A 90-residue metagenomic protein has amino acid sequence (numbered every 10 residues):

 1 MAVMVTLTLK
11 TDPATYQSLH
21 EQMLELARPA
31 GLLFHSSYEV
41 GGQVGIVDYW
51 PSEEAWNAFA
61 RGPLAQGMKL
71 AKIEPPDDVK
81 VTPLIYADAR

Functional and structural regions predicted by a protein language model:
M1-G62, Q66, K72-R90: Short S/T/G/P-rich N-terminal loop/turn motif that feeds into the first structured element of a domain
